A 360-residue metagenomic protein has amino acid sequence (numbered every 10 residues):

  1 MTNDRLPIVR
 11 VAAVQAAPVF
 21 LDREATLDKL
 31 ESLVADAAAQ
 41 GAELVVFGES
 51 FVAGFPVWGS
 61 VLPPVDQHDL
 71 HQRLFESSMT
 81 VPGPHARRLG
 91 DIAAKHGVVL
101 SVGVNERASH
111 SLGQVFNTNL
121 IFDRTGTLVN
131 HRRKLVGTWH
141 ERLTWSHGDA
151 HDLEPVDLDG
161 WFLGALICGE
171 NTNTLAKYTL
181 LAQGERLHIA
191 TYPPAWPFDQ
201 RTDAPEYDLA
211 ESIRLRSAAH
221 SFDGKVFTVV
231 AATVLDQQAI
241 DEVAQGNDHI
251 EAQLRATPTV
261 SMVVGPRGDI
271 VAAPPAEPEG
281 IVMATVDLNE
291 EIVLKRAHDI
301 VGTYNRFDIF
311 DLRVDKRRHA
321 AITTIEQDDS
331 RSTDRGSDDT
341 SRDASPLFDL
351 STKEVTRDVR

Functional and structural regions predicted by a protein language model:
M1-L44: N-terminal active-site segment of His-dependent metallophosphoesterases
I8-F20, T118, H131, P155 (+2 more regions): Active-site-proximal beta-strand elements of phosphoester/diester hydrolases
A12, L120-F122, M262, V282: Conserved hydrophobic/aromatic positions in well-ordered beta-strands
R23, S32-R124, P194-V226: Cys-nucleophile CN-hydrolase/nitrilase-fold catalytic domain and related Cys-dependent amidase chemistry that acts on
T80-S101, F162, C168-V282: CN hydrolase (nitrilase-like) catalytic-core segments centered on the catalytic cysteine and neighboring Lys/Glu
T125, N130-R132, P274: Short hydrophobic alpha-helix segments
T138-V156, G169-L175: Active-site glycine-rich loop that binds ribose-phosphate moieties when present
V226-R360: C-terminal beta-strand edge segments of enzyme domains
